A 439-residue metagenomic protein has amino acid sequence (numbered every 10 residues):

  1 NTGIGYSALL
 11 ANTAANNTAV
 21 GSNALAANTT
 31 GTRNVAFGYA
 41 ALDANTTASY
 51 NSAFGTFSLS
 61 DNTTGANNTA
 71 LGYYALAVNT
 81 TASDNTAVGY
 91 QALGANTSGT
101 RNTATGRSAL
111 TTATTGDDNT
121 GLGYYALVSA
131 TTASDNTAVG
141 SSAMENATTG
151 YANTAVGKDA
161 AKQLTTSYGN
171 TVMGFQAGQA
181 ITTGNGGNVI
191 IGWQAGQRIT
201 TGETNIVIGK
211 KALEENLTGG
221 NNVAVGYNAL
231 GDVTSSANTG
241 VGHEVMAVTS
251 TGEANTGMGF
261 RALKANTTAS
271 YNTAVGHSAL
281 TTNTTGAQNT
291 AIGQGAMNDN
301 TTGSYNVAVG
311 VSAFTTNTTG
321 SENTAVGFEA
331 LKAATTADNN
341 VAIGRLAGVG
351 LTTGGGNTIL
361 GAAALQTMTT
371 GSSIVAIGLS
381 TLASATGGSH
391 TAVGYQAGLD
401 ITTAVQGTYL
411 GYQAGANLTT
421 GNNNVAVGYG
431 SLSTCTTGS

Functional and structural regions predicted by a protein language model:
N1-S439: Glycine- and small/polar-enriched repetitive beta-structure motifs of secreted/surface proteins
